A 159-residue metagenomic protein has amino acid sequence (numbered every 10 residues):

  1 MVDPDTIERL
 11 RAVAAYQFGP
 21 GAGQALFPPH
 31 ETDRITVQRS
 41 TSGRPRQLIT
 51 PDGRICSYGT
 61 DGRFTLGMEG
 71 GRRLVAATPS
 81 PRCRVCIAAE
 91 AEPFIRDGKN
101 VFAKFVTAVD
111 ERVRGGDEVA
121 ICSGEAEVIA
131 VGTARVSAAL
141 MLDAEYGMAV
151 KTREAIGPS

Functional and structural regions predicted by a protein language model:
M1-G43: Active-site-proximal polar cores
V2-D3, R46-Q47, R84: A residue-level structural signature of the nucleotidyltransferase/glycosyltransferase Rossmann-like core
Q17-G19, A25-F27, E31-R34, T50-I55 (+3 more regions): Beta-strand/loop-dominated core regions that host nucleotide or nucleotide-derived cofactor-binding catalytic loops
S40-G53: Long, well-ordered mid-to-C-terminal structural blocks that present hydrophobic/aromatic surfaces
